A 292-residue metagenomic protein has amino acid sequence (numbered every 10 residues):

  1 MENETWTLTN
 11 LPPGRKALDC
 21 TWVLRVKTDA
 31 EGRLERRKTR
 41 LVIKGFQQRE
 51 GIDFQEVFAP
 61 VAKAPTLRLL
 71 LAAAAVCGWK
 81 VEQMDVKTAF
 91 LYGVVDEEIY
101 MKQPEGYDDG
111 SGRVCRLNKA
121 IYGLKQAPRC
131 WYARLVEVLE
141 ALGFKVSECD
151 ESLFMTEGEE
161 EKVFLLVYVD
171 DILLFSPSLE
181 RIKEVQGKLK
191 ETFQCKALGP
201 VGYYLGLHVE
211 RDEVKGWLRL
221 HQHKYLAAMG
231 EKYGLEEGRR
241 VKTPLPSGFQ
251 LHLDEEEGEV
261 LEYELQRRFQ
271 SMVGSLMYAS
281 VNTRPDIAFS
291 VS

Functional and structural regions predicted by a protein language model:
M1-S292: Long, low-complexity, charge-biased intrinsically disordered regions
